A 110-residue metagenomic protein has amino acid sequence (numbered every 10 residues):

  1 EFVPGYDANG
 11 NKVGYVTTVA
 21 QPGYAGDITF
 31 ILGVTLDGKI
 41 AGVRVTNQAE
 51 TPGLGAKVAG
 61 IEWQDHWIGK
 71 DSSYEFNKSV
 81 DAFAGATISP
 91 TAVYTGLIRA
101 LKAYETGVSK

Functional and structural regions predicted by a protein language model:
E1-K110: Flexible, solvent-exposed loop/hinge segments and secondary-structure transition points
